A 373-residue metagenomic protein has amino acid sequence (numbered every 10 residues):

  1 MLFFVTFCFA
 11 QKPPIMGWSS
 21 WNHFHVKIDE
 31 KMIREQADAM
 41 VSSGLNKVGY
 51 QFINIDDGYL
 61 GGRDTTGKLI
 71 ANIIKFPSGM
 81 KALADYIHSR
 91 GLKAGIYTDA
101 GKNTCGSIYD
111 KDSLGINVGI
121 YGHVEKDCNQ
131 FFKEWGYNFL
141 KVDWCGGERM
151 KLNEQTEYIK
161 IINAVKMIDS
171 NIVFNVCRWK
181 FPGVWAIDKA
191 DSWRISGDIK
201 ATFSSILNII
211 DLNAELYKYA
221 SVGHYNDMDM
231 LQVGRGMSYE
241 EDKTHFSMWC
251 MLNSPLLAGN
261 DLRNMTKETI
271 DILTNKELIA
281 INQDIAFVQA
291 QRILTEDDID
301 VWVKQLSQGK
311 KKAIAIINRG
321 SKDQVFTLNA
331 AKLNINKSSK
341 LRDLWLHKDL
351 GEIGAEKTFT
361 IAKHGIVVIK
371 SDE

Functional and structural regions predicted by a protein language model:
M1-Q11: Bacterial Sec-dependent N-terminal signal peptides
Q11, V124, T156, M167-D261 (+1 more regions): Glycan-recognition surfaces
P14-S20, G49-D56, K93-T98, N138-D143 (+7 more regions): Structural recognition of the beta-strand scaffold that forms the well-ordered cores of secreted hydrolase catalytic
Q36, M40-M150: Aromatic-lined carbohydrate-binding/catalytic grooves of carbohydrate-active enzymes
T244-L294: Catalytic cores of secreted or luminal carbohydrate-active enzymes
W249-L252, L257-G259, E296-I335: Carbohydrate-binding surface patches
A331-H347: Solvent-exposed beta-hairpin/edge-strand motifs
E352-E373: C-terminal beta-strand-rich structural cap/linker in extracellular carbohydrate-active enzymes
